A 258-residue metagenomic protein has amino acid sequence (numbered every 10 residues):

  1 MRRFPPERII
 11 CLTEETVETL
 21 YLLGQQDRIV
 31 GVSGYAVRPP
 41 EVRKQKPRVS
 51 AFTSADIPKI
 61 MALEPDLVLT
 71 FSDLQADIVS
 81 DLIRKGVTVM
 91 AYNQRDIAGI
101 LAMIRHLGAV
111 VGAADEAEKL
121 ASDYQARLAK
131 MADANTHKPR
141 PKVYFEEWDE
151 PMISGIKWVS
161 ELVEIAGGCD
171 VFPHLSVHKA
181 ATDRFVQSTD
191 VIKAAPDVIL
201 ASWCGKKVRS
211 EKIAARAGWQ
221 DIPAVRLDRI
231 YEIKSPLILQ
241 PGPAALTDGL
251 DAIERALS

Functional and structural regions predicted by a protein language model:
M1-S258: N-terminal ligand-binding lobe of clamshell/alpha-beta domains
